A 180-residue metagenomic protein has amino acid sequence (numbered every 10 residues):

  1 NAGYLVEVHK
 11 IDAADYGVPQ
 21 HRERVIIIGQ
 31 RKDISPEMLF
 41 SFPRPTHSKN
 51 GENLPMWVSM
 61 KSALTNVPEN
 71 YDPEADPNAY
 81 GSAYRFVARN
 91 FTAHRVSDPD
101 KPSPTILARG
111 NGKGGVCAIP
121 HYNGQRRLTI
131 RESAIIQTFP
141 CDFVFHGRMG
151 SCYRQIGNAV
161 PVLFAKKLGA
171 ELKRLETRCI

Functional and structural regions predicted by a protein language model:
N1-P99: Class I S-adenosyl-L-methionine
E69-I180: C-terminal target-recognition/interaction regions appended to catalytic cores
